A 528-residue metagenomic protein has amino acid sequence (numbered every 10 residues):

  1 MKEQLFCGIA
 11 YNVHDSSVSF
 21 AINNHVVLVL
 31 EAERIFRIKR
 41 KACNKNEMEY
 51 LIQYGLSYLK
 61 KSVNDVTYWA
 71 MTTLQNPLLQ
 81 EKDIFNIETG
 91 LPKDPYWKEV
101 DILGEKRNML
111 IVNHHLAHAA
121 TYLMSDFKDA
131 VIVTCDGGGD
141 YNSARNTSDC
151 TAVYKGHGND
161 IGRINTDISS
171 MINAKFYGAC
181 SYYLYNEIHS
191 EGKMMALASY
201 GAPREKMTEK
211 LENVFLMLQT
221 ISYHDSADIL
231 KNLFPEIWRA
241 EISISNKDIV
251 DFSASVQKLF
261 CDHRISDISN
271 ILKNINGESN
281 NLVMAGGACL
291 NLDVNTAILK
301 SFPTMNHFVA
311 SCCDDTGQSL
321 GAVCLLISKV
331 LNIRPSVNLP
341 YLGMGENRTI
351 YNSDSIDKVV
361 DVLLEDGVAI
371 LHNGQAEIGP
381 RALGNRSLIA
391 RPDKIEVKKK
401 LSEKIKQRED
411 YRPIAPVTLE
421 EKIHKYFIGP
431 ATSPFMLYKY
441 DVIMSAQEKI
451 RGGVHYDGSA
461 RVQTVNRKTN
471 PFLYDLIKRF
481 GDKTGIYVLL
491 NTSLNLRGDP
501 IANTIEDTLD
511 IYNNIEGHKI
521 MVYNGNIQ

Functional and structural regions predicted by a protein language model:
K2-C7: Extreme N-terminal starter segment of soluble prokaryotic enzymes
A10-K41, G90, D94-R107, I111 (+4 more regions): Flexible beta->alpha loop and helix N-cap segments adjacent to enzyme active/binding sites
R34-K61: N-terminal phosphate-binding loop and adjacent alpha-helix
Y54, Y58-D101, A120-T121: Short beta-strand-loop/turn "lid" adjacent to the catalytic site in phosphate-handling enzymes
M109-V112, N246-D262, N466, N470: Short acidic-aromatic active-site loops that bind/stabilize oxyanions
R204-L259: Active-site cores of enzymes that catalyze phosphoryl transfer or operate on phosphate-rich substrates
A254-S279: Phosphate/ATP-binding catalytic cores across multiple sugar-kinase/actin-like superfamilies, primarily ASKHA
S269, N276-A285, Y487-L490, N495 (+1 more regions): Glycine-rich, charge-dense phosphate/pyrophosphate-binding loop(s) and the adjacent flexible "lid"/catalytic subdomain
